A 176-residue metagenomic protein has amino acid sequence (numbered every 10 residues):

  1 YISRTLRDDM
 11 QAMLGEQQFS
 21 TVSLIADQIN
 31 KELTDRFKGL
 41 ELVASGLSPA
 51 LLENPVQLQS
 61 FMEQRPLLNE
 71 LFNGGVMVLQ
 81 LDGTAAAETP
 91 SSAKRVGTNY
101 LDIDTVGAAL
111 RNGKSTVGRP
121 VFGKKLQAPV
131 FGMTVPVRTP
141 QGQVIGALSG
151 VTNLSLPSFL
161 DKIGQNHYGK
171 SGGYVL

Functional and structural regions predicted by a protein language model:
Y1-P55, L67-G74, K114, P129-M133: Juxtamembrane extracytoplasmic/periplasmic/luminal helical "stalk" adjacent to the first N-terminal
V43, L79-P90: Amphipathic coiled-coil signal-relay and dimerization helices
E53-F72, S91-S92, N99-D104, A108 (+3 more regions): Solvent-exposed, extracytoplasmic
G75-G83, G173-L176: Short hydrophobic alpha-helical segments used for membrane anchoring or interfacial signaling
L79, R138-T139: Core beta-strand residues in small-molecule sensory/regulatory alpha/beta domains
R111-G118: PAS/PAS-like sensory domains
S115, Q127-P129, I145-A147: Short, mixed charged/polar active-site loops that provide acid/base catalysis or chelate metal/phosphate cofactors
R119, Q127, T134: Contiguous mid-protein beta-loop-alpha structural module that forms a pocket-lining wall or clamp of enzyme active
